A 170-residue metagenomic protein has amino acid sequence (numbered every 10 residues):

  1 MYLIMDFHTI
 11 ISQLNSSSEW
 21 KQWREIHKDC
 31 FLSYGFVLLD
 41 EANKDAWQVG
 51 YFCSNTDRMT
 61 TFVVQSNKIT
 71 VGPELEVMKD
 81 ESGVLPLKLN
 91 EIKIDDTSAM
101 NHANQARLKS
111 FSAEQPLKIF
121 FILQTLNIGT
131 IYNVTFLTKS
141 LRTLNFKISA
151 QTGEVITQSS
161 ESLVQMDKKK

Functional and structural regions predicted by a protein language model:
M1-K170: Long, terminal "pre-/pro-" and other extracytoplasmic accessory regions that lie outside the mature folded/catalytic
